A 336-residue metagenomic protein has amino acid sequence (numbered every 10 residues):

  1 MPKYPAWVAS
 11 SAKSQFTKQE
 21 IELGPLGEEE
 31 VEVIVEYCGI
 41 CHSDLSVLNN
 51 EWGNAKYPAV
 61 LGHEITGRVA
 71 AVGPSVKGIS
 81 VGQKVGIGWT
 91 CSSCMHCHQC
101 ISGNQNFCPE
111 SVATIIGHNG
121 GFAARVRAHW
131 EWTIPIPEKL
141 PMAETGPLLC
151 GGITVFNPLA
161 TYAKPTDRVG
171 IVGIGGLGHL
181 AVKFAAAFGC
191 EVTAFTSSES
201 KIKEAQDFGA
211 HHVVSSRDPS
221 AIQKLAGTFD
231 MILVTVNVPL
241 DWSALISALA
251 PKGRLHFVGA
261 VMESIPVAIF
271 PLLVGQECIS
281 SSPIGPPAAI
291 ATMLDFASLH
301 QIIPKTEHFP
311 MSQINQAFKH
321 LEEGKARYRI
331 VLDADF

Functional and structural regions predicted by a protein language model:
M1-P2, S243, P287-F336: C-terminal hydrophobic helical "lid"/dimerization subdomain of Rossmann-like NAD(P)H-dependent oxidoreductases
G24-C38, N49-H98, W132, P137-L140: Glycine-rich beta-strand-centered segment in the early N-terminal region that forms part of a ligand/cofactor-binding
K84, R168, G253-R254, C278: Short glycine-centered segments of the SAM/dcSAM-binding site in methyltransferase folds
S93-V172: NAD(P)H dinucleotide-binding glycine-rich loop of Rossmann-like/cofactor-binding domains, especially the beta1-alpha1
G151, G173-L177, A260: Glycine-rich Rossmann-fold phosphate-binding loop(s) that bind the pyrophosphate of adenine dinucleotide cofactors
I171-I174, A186-W242: Adenosine-nucleotide cofactor-binding segment
L249-P251: Helix-to-beta-strand junctions that scaffold the AdoMet/dcAdoMet cofactor pocket in Class I SAM-dependent enzymes
A260-G275, P287-M293: Rossmann-fold NAD(P)-binding glycine/threonine-rich loop
